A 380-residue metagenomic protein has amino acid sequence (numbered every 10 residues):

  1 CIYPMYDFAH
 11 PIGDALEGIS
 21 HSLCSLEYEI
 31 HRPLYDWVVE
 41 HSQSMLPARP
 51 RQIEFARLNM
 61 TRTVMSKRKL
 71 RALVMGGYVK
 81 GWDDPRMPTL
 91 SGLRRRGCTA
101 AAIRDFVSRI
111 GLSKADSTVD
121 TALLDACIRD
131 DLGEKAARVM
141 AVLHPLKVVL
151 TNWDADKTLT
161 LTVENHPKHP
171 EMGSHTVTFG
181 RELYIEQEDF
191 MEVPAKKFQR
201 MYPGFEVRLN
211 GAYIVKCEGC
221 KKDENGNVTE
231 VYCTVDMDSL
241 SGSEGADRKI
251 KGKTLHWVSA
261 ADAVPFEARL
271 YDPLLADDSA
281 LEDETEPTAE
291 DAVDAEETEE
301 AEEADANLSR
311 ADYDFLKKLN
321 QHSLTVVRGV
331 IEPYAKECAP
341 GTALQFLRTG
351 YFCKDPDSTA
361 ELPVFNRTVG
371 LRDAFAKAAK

Functional and structural regions predicted by a protein language model:
C1-L112, W153, K354: Alpha-helical recognition segments enriched in aromatics with Gly/Pro capping that present substrate-recognition
V79-K80, L90, R95-D105, I110-K380: Basic, alpha-helical terminal appendages of large translation-related enzymes
